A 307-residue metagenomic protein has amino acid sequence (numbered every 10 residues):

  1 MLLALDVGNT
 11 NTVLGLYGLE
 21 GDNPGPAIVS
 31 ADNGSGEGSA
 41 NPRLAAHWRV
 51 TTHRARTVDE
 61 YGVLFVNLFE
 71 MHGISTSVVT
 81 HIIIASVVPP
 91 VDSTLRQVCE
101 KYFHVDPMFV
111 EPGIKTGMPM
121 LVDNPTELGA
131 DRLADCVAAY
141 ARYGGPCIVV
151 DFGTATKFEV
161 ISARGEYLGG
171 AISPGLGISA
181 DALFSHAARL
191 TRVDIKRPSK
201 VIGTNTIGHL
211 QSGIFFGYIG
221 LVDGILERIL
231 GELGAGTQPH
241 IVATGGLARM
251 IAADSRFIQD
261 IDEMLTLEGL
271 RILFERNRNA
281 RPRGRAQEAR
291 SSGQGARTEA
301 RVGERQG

Functional and structural regions predicted by a protein language model:
M1-A4, P24, T52, S179-E288 (+1 more regions): ATP-binding/phosphotransfer module of carbohydrate and carboxylate kinases, centering on a glycine-rich
L2-D6, I83, C147-D151, V242: Short glycine-aspartate micro-motif
L2-M71, E166-R189, K196-R197, G208: Short glycine-rich, Thr/Ser-proximal phosphate-binding strand/loop in the N-terminal lobe of ATP-dependent enzymes
T12-G18, V149, T156-I161: Short beta-strand scaffold segments in enzyme catalytic cores
G18-R43, A280-Q306: Intrinsically disordered, low-complexity terminal tails and inter-domain linkers enriched for S/T/G/P/D/E
F65-H81, I225-P239: Phosphate/pyrophosphate-binding loops at sites that engage ATP/ADP/AMP, CoA/4′-phosphopantetheine, polyphosphate
H72-L128, R164-G170, G175-L176, T204-F215 (+3 more regions): Short beta-strand-loop/turn "lid" adjacent to the catalytic site in phosphate-handling enzymes
G117-C147, R271-R278: Conserved phosphate-binding catalytic cores of ATP/NTP-utilizing and phosphoryl-transfer enzymes
